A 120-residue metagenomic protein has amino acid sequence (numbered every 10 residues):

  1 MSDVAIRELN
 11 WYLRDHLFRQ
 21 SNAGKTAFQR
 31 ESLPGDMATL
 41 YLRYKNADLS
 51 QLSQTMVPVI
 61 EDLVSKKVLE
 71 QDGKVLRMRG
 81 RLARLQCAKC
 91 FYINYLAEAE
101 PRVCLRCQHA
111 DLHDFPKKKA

Functional and structural regions predicted by a protein language model:
S2-F28: Positively charged, polyanion-binding regions of nucleic-acid-associated proteins
A23-N46: Short acidic, hydrophobic short linear motifs in intrinsically disordered regions
L49-D62: Short amphipathic alpha-helical interaction segments
E61-K74: A short, conserved structural fragment
K74-K89, P116-A120: Short, cationic-aromatic polyanion-contact patches
A88-C90, C107-Q108: Short Cys/His-rich metal-coordination motifs, predominantly Zn2+-binding knuckles/fingers
N94, D111-L112: Cys/His-rich microdomains that often coordinate metals
E100-D111: Cysteine-rich micro-motifs
